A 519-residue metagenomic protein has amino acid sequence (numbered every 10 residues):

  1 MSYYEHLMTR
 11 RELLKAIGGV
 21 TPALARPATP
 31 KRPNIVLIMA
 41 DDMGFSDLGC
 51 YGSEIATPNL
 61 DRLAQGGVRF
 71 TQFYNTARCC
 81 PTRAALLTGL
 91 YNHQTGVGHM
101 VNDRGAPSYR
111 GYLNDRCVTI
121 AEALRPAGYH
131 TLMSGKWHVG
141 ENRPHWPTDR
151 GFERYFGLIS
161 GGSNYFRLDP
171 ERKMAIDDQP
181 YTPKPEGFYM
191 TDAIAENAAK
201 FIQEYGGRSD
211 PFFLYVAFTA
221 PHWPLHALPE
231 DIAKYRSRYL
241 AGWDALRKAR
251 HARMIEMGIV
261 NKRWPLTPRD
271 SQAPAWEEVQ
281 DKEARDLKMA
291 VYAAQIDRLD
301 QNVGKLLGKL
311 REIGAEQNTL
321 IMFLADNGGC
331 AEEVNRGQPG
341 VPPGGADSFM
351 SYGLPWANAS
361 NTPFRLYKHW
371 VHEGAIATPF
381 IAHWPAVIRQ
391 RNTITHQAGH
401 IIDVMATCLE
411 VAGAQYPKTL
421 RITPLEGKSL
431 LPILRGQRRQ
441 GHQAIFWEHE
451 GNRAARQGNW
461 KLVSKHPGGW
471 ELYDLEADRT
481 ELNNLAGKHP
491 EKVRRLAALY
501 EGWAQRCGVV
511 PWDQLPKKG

Functional and structural regions predicted by a protein language model:
S2-H466, W470, L475-Q505, V510-G519: Formylglycine-dependent sulfatase
